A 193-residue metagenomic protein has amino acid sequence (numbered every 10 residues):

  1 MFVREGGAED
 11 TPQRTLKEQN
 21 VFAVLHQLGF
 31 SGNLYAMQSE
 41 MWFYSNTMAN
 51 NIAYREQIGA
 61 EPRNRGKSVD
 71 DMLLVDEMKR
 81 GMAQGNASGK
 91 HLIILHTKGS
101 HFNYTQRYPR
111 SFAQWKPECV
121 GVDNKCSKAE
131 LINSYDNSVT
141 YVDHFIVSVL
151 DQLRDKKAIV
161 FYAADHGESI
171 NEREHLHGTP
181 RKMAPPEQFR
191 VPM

Functional and structural regions predicted by a protein language model:
M1-M193: Catalytic domains that recognize anionic headgroups
